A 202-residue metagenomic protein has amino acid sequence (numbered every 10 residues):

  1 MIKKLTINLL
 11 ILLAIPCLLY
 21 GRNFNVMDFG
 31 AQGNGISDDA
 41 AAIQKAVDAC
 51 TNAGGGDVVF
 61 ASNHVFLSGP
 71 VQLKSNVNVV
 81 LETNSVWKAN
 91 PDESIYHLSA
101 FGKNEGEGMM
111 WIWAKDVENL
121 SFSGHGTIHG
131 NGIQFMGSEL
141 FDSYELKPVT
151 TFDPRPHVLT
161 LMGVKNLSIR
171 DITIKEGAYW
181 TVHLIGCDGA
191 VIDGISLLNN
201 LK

Functional and structural regions predicted by a protein language model:
M1-L10: Bacterial N-terminal signal peptides that target proteins for export
L5, A14, L19-K202: Extracellular/periplasmic carbohydrate-active domains that bind, remodel, or depolymerize complex polysaccharides
